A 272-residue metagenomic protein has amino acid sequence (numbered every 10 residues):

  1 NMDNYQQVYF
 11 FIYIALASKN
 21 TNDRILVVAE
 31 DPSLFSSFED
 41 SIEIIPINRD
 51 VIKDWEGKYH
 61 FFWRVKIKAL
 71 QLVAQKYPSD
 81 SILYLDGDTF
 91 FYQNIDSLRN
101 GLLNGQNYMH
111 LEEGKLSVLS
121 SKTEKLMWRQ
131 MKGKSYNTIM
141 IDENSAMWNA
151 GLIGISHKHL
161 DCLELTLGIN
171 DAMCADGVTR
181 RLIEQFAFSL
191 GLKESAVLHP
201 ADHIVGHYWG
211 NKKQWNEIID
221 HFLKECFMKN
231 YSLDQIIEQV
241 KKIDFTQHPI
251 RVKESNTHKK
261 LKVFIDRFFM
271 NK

Functional and structural regions predicted by a protein language model:
N1-E56, Q75-P78, R251-K272: N-terminal anchoring/stem segment of glycosyltransferases
Y5-Y9, H60-W63, I67, A150 (+1 more regions): Conserved glycosyltransferase catalytic-site signature
F10, K53-L83, S97: A conserved donor-nucleotide-binding helix/loop in the catalytic core of Leloir-type glycosyltransferases
I52-H60, L116-T123: Short, charged, surface-exposed secondary-structure boundary motifs
Y84-F90: The conserved acidic donor/metal-binding loop of glycosyltransferases
F91-R129: Conserved donor-nucleotide/metal-binding helix-loop-beta segment in metal-dependent transferases, i.e., the alpha-helix
S135-Y136, M140-C226: Catalytic core and acceptor-binding pocket of nucleotide-sugar-dependent glycosyltransferases
N216-K272: Long, low-complexity C-terminal extensions of enzymes
